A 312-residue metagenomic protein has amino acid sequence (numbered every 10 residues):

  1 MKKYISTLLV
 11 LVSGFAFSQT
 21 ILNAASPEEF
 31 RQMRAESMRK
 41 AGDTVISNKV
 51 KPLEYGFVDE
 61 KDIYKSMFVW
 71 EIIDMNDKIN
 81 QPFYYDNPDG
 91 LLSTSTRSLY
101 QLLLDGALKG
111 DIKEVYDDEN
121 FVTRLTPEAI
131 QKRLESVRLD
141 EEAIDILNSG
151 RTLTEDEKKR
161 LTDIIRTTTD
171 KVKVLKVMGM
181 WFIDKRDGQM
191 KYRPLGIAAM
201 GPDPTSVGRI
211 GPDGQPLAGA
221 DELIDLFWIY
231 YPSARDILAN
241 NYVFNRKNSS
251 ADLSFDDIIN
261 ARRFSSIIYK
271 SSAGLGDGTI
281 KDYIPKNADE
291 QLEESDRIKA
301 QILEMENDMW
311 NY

Functional and structural regions predicted by a protein language model:
M1-E28: Bacterial Sec-dependent N-terminal signal peptides
S13, F182, D203-T205: Solvent-exposed loop/turn segments at secondary-structure junctions within structured extracellular/periplasmic domains
T20-I183, Y231-Y312: A domain-level signal for the mature, folded cores of soluble proteins
D170-V172, Y192-P194, I224-L226: Extracytoplasmic
Q189, P194-R209: Extended serine/threonine-enriched, polar tracts that run as long, contiguous segments within proteins
P202-I210, Q215-A220, Y242: KE-rich/KEKE low-complexity, intrinsically disordered/coiled-coil-prone tracts that act as electrostatic scaffolds
G214-I237: A short, surface-exposed beta-strand/turn
